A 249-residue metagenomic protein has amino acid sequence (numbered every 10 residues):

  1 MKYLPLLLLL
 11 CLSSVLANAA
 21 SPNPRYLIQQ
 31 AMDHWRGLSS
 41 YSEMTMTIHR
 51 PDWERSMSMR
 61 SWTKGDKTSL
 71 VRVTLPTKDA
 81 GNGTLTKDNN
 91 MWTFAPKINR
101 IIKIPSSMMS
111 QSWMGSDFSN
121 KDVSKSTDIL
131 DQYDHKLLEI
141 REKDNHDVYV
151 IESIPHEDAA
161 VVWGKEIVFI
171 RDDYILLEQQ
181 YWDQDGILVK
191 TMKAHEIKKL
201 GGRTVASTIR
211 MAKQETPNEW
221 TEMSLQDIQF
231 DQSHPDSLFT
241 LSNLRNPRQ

Functional and structural regions predicted by a protein language model:
P5-S14: Bacterial N-terminal signal peptides
A20-Y41, T45, E54-R55, G83 (+5 more regions): Flexible, processing/modification-adjacent segments and terminal tails in exported/periplasmic/extracellular proteins
A31, R60-T63, A194-K199: Extended lipid/amphipathic-ligand handling interfaces
S40, M44, S69-V71, E166 (+2 more regions): One face of beta-strands
S42-K78: N-terminal, post-signal-peptide region of Sec/Tat-exported proteins
R60, N82-G83, I167, E196: Short, surface-exposed charged micro-motifs
T68-S69, M91, I101, L176: Hydrophobic residues embedded in beta-strands of well-ordered beta-sheets
S124, D144-T240: Gly/Pro-enriched, hydrophobic low-complexity segments that function as extracytoplasmic propeptides/linkers
